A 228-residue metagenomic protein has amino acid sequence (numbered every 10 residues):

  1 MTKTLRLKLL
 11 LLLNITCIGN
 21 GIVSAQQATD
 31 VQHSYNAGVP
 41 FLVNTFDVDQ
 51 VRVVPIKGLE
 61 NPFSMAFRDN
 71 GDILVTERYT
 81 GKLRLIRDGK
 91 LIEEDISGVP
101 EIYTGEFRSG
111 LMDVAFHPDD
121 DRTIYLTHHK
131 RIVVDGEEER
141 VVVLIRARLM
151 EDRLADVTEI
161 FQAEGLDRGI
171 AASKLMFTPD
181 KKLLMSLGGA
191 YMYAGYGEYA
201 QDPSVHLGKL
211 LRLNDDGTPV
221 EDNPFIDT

Functional and structural regions predicted by a protein language model:
M1-L5: N-terminal secretory signal peptides that target proteins for export/translocation
K8-N20: Bacterial N-terminal signal peptides
C17-T29: Bacterial Sec-dependent signal peptides at the C-terminal "C-region" and cleavage site
Q26-A194: Acidic, Gly/Ser/Thr-rich repeat motifs that build Ca2+-stabilized beta-propeller blades
R140-E151, Y199-D216: Beta-propeller blade signature
A163, I170, E221-T228: Short, surface-exposed recognition loops and adjoining beta-strand edges that mediate ligand/DNA contacts, enriched
M185-M192, T218-I226: The feature captures the short pre-catalytic strand/loop hairpin that immediately precedes and shapes the active-site
Y193-Q201, D227-T228: Short helix/strand-bridging catalytic loops that position acidic/His residues to coordinate divalent metals and engage
